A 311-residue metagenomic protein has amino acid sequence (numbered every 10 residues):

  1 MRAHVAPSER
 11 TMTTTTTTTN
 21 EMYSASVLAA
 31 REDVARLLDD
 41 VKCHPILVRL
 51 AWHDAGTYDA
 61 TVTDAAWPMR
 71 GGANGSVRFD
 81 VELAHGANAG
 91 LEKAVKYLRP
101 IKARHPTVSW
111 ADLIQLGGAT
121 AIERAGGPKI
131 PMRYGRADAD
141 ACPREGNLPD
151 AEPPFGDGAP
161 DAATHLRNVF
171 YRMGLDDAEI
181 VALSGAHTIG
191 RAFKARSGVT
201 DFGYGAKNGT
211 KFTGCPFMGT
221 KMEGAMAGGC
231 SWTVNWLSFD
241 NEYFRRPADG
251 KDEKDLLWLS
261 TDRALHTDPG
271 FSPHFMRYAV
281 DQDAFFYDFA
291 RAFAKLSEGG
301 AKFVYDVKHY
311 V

Functional and structural regions predicted by a protein language model:
M1-T18: N-terminal chloroplast transit peptides
M12, T18-V311: Catalytic cores of secreted/periplasmic or lumenal enzymes
